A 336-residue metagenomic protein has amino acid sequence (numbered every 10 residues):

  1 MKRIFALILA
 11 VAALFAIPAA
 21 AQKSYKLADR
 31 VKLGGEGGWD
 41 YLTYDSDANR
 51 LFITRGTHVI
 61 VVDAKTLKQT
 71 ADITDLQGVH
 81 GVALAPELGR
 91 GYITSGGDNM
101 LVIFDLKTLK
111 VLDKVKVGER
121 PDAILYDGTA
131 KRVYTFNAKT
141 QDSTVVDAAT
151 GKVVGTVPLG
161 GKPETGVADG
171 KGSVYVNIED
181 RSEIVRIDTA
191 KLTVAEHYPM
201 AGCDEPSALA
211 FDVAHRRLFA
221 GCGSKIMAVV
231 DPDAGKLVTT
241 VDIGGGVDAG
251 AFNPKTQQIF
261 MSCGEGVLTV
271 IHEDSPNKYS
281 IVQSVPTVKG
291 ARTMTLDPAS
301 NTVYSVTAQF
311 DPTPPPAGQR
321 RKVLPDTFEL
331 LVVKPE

Functional and structural regions predicted by a protein language model:
M1-I4: Positively charged n-region of N-terminal signal peptides that target proteins for export
A6-A16: Bacterial N-terminal signal peptides
I17-E336: Predominantly soluble domains enriched in secretory-pathway, periplasmic, or organellar proteins
